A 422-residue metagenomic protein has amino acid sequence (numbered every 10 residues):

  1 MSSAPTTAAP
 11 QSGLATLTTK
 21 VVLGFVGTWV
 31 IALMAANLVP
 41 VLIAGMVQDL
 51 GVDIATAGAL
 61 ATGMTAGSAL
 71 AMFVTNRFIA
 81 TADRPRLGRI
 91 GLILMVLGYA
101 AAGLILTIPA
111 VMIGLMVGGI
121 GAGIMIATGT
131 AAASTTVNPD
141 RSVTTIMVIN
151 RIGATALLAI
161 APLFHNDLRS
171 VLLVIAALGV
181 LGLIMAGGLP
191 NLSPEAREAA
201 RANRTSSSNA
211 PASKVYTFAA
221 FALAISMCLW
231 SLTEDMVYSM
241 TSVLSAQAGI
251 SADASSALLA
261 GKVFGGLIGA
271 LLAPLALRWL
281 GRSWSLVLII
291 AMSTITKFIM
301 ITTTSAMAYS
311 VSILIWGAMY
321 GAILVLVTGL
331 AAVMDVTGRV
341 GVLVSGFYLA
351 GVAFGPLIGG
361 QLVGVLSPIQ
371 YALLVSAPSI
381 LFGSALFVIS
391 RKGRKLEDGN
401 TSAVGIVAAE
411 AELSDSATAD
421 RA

Functional and structural regions predicted by a protein language model:
V39-P40, T217-A260, F264-L267: Extracytoplasmic gate region of multi-pass secondary transporters
L70-I108: Conserved MFS/SLC helix-loop-helix module at the cytosolic interface between two early adjacent transmembrane helices
A71-R84, G269-R282, V363-G364: Helix-to-loop junctions at the C-terminal end of transmembrane segments in multipass secondary transporters
R86-A100, W284-I299, A377: Structural signature of the two symmetry-related core transmembrane helices
G123-V137, G321-V336: Intracellular juxtamembrane helix-capping segments at the cytosolic ends of symmetry-related transmembrane helices
T145-P194: Helix-loop-helix hairpin linking two adjacent transmembrane segments in secondary transporters
L277-V327: C-terminal transmembrane helical hairpin of 12-TM major facilitator-type secondary transporters
M334-I369, S376: A late C-terminal transmembrane helix in Major Facilitator Superfamily
